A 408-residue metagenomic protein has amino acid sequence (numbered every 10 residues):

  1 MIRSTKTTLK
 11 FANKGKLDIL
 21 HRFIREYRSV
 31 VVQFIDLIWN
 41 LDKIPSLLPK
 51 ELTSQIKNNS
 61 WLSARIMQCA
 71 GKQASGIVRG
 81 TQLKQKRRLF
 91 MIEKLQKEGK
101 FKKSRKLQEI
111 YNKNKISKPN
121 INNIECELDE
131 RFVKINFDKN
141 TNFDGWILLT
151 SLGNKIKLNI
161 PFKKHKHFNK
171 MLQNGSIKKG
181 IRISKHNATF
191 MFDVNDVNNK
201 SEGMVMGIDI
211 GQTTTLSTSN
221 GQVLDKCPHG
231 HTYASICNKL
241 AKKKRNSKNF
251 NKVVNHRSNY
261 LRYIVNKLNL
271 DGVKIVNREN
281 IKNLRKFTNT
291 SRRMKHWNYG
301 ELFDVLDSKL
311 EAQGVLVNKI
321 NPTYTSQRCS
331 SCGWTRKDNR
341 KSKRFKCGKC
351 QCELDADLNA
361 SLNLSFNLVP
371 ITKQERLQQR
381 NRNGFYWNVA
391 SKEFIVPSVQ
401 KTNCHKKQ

Functional and structural regions predicted by a protein language model:
M1-Q408: Nucleic-acid substrate recognition interfaces
